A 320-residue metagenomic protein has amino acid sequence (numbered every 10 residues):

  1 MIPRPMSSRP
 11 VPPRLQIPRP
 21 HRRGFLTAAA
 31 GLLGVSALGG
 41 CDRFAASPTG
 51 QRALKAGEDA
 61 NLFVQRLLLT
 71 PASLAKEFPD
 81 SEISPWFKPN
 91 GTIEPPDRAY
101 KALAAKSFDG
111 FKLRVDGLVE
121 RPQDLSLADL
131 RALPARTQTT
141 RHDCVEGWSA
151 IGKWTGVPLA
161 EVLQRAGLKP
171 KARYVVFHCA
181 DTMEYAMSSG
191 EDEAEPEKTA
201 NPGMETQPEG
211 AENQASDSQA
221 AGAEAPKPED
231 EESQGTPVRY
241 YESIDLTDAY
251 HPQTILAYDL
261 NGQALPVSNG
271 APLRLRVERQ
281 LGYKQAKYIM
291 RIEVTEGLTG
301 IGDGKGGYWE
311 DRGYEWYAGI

Functional and structural regions predicted by a protein language model:
M1-P20, G31-S36: N-terminal secretory signal peptides
I2, P12, G24, F44-T49: Intrinsically disordered, low-complexity regulatory segments in tyrosine-phosphorylation signaling proteins
R22-R23, R274: Short, cationic motifs built from Arg/Lys/His that form the positively charged side of catalytic pockets
G24-R43: N-terminal export signals
D42-A166, K171, D192, Q219 (+3 more regions): Near-N-terminal "mature-domain entry" segment
L118, V145, H178-A180, D259 (+1 more regions): Active-site-proximal beta-strand/loop segments in catalytic clefts of secreted hydrolases
T137-T139, V157-P158, Q164, T182-I320: Mature-region segments of soluble proteins
K169-C179: Surface-exposed patches in mature extracellular/periplasmic domains of secreted proteins
